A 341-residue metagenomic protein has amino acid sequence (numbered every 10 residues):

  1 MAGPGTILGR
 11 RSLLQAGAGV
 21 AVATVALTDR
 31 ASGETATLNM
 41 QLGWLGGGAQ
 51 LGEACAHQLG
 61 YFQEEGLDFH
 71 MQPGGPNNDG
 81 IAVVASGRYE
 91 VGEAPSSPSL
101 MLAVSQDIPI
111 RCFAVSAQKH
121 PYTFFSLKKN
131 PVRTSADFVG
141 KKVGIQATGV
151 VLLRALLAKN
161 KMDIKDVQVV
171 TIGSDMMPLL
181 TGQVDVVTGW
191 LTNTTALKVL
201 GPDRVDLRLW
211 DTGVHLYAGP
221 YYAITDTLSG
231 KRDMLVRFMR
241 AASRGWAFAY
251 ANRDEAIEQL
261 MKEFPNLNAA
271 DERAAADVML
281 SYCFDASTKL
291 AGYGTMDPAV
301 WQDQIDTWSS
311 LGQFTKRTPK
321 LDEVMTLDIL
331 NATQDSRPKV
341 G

Functional and structural regions predicted by a protein language model:
M1-L8, A16-A21: N-terminal secretory signal peptides
V22-L27: Hydrophobic h-region of N-terminal signal peptides that target proteins for export in Gram-negative bacteria
D29-G33: Sec/Tat signal peptide C-region and signal peptidase I cleavage site
E34-L191, P202, L207-R208, H215: Short, glycine-/small- and polar/acidic-enriched structural segments that line small-molecule recognition paths
S116-S126, K198-L228, L235, M239 (+1 more regions): Periplasmic-binding protein-like
Q168-V169, T181, V199-D206, L216 (+4 more regions): A residue-level marker of the well-folded mature domains of exported/periplasmic proteins
G230-Q313: Secondary-structure end/capping motifs
W301-G341: Conserved C-terminal helix/tail region of periplasmic/extracytoplasmic solute-binding proteins
